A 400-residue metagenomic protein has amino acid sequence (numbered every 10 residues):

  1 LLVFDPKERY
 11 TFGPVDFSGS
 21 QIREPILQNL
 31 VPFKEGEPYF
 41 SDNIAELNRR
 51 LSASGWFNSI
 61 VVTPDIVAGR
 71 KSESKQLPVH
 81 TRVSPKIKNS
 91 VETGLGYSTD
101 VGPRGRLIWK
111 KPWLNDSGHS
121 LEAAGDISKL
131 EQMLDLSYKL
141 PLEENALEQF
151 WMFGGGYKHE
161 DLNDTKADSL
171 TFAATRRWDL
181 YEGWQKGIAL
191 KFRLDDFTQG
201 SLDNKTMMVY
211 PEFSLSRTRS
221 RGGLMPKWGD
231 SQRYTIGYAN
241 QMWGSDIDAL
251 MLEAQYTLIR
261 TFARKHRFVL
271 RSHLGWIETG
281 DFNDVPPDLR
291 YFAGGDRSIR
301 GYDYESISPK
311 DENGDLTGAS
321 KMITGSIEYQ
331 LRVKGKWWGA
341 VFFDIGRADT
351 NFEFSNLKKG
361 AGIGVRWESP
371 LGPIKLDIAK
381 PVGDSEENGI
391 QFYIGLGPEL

Functional and structural regions predicted by a protein language model:
L1-V3: Post-signal-peptide, soluble extracytosolic/periplasmic N-terminal scaffold domains of envelope/secretory systems
D5, V15-L27, W228: Flexible hinge/switch segments at interdomain interfaces of large molecular machines
G13, F17, L30-P38, E122-A123: Second-shell loop/turn segments in exported
S20, F40-R233, L250, R260 (+6 more regions): Gram-negative/organellar outer-membrane beta-barrel architecture
L77, R264-F342, T350: Extracytoplasmic gating/loop element in the C-terminal half of outer-membrane beta-barrel translocons and assembly
A174, Q232-N240, I247-E278: Transmembrane beta-barrel strand/turn architecture of Gram-negative outer membrane proteins
T198-L202, D246, G280-R290, E353 (+1 more regions): Outer-membrane beta-barrel and related beta-rich outer-membrane complex signature in Gram-negative bacteria
G346-I378, V382-F392: C-terminal structured "cap/appendage" subdomains that terminate the fold
